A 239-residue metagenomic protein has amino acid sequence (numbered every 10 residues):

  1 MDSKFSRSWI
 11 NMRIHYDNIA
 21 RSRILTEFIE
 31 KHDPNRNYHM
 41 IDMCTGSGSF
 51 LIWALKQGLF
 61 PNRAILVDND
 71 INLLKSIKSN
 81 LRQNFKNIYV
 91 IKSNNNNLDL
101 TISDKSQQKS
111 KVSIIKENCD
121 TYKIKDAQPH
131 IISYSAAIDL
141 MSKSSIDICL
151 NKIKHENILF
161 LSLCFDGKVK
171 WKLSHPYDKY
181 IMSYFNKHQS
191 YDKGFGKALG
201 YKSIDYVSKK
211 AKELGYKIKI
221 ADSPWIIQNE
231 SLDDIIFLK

Functional and structural regions predicted by a protein language model:
M1-D33: Class I SAM-dependent methyltransferase Rossmann-like catalytic core, especially the SAM/SAH-binding loop
N37-G46: Conserved class I S-adenosyl-L-methionine
G48-I52: Glycine-rich SAM-binding Motif I of class I
A54-T121: Class I SAM-dependent methyltransferase SAM/SAH-binding core
S133: A conserved beta-strand element that flanks and buttresses the S-adenosyl-L-methionine
L140-I153: A short, conserved alpha-helix within the catalytic core of class I
N157-S223: Conserved catalytic/acceptor-binding region of the Class I
K219-K239: C-terminal helical/coil "lid" or tail adjacent to the Rossmann-like core of SAM-dependent
